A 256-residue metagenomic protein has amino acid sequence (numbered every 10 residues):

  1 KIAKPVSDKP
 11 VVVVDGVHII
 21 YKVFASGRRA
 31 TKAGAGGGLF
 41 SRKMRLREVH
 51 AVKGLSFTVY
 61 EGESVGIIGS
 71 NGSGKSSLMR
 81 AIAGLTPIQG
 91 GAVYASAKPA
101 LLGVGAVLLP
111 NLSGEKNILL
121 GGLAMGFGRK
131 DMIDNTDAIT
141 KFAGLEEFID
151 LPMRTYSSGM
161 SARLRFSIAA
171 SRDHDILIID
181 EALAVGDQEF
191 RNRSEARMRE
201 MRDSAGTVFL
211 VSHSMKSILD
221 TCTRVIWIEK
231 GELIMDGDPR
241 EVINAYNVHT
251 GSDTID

Functional and structural regions predicted by a protein language model:
K1-H50, P239-V248: Pre-NBD coupling/linker segments of ABC/ABC-like ATPases
V13, I19, E61-G66, S70-A124: ABC ATPase nucleotide-binding domain signature region
K32-G38, A100, L119, D131-F148 (+1 more regions): Conserved ABC ATPase "signature" region
P152-G159: Conserved ABC ATPase signature
A170-I179, V185: A short, proline-enriched helix->beta-strand linker immediately N-terminal to the Walker B motif in ABC-type P-loop
R191-S204: Helical segment within the ABC ATPase nucleotide-binding domain
S212-H213: H-loop/switch region of ABC-family ATPase nucleotide-binding domains
T221, V225-D238, Y246: H-loop (His-switch) and adjacent beta-strand-loop-beta switch element of ABC-type ATPase nucleotide-binding domains
